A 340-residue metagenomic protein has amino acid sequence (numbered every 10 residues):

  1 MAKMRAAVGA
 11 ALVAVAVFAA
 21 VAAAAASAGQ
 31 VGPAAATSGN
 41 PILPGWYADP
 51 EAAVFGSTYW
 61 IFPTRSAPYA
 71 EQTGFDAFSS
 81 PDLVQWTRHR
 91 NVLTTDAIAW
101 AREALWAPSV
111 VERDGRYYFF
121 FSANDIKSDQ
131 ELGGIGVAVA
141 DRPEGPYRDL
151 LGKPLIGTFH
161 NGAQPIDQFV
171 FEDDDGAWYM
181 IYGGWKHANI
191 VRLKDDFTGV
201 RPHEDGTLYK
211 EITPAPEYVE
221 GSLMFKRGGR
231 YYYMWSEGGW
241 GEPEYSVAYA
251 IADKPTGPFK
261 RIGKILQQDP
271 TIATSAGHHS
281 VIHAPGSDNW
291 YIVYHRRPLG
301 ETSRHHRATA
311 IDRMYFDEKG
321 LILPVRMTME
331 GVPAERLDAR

Functional and structural regions predicted by a protein language model:
M1-L12: Bacterial N-terminal signal peptides that target proteins for export
A10-A22: Bacterial N-terminal signal peptides
S27-R340: Carbohydrate-active catalytic/glycan-binding domains of CAZyme proteins, especially the secreted or lumenal ectodomains
